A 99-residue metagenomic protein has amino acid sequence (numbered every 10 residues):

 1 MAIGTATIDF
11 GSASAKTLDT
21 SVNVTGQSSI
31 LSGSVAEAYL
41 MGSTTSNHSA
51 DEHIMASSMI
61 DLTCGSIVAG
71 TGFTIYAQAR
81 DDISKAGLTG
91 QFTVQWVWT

Functional and structural regions predicted by a protein language model:
M1-T99: Extracellular attachment/recognition segments
